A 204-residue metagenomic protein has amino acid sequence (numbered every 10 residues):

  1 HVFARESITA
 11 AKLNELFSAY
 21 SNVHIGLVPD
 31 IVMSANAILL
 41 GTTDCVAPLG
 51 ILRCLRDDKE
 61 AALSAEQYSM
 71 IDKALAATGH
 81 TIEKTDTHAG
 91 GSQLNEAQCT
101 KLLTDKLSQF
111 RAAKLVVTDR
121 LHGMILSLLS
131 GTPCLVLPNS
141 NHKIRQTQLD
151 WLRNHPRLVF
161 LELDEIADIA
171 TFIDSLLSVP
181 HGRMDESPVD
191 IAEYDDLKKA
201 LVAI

Functional and structural regions predicted by a protein language model:
H1-I204: Active-site anion-handling motifs in enzyme catalytic cores
